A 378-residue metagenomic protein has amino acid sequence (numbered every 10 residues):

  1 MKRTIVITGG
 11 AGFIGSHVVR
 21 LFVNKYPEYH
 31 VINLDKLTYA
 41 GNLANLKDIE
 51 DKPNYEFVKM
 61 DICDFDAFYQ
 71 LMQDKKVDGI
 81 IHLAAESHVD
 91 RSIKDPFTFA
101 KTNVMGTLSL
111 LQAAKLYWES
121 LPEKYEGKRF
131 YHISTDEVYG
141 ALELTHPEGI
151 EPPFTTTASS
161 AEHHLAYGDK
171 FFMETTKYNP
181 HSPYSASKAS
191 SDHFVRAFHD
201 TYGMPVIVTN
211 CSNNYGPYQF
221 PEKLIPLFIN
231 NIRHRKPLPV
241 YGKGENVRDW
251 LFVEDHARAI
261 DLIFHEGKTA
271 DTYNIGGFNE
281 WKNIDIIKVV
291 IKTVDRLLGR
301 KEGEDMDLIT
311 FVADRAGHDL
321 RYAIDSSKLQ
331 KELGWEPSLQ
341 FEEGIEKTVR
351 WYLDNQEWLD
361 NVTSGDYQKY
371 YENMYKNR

Functional and structural regions predicted by a protein language model:
M1-N214, F264, N283, K347 (+2 more regions): N-terminal Rossmann-like NAD(P)+-binding domain of SDR-like oxidoreductases, especially those catalyzing
K2-I5, V18, V31, M60-C63 (+3 more regions): C-terminal substrate-binding subdomain of Rossmann-fold SDR/epimerase-dehydratase oxidoreductases
N42-N45, D95, F220-L224, I286 (+1 more regions): Residues at alpha-helix caps and immediate loop-helix transition turns in enzyme cores, especially N- and C-cap
A44, E143, Q219, L251 (+1 more regions): Short, well-ordered secondary-structure micro-motifs
P180-S187, P217, P221, I225 (+1 more regions): The catalytic Tyr-centered alpha-helix of NAD(P)H-dependent dehydrogenases
